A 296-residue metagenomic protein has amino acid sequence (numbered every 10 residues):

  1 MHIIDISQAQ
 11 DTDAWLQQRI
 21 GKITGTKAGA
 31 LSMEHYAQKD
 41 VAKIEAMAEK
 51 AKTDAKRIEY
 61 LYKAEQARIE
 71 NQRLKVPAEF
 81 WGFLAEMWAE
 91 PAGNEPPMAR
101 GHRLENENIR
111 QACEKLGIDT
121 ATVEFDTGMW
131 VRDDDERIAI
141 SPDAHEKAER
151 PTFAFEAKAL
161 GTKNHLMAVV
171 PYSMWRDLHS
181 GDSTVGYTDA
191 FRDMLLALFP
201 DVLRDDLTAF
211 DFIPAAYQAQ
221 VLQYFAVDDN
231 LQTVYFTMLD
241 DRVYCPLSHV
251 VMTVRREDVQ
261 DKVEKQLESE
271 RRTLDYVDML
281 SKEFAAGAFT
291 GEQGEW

Functional and structural regions predicted by a protein language model:
M1-R103, W175-D211, W296: Charged, glycine-rich intrinsically disordered N-terminal tails and low-complexity linkers that flank
M98, Q111-P142, E146-G291: Nucleic-acid nuclease catalytic cores
